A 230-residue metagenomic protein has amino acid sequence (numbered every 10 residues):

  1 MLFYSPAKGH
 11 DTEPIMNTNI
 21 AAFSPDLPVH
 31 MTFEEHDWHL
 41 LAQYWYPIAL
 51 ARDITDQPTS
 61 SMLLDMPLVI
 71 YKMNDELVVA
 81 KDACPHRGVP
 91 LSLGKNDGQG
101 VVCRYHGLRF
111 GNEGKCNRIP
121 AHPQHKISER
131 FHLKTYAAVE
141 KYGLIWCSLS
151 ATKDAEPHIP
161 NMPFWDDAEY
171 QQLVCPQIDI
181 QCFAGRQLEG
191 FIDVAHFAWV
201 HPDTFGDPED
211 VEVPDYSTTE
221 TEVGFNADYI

Functional and structural regions predicted by a protein language model:
P6-N17, L27-H36, P47-Q172: Rieske [2Fe-2S] iron-sulfur-binding domain
E13, E76, K153-I230: C-terminal catalytic domain of Rieske-type non-heme iron oxygenases
N19-F23: N-terminal, positively charged/glycine-rich alpha-helical extensions of SAM-dependent methyltransferases
H39, V139, T219-T221: Short, surface-exposed loop and linker segments with low hydrophobicity and enrichment for Pro/Ser/Thr
L40, L50, K95, A198-D207: A short, aromatic/hydrophobic, helix- or strand-capping loop or linear motif that either lines the entrance/gate
